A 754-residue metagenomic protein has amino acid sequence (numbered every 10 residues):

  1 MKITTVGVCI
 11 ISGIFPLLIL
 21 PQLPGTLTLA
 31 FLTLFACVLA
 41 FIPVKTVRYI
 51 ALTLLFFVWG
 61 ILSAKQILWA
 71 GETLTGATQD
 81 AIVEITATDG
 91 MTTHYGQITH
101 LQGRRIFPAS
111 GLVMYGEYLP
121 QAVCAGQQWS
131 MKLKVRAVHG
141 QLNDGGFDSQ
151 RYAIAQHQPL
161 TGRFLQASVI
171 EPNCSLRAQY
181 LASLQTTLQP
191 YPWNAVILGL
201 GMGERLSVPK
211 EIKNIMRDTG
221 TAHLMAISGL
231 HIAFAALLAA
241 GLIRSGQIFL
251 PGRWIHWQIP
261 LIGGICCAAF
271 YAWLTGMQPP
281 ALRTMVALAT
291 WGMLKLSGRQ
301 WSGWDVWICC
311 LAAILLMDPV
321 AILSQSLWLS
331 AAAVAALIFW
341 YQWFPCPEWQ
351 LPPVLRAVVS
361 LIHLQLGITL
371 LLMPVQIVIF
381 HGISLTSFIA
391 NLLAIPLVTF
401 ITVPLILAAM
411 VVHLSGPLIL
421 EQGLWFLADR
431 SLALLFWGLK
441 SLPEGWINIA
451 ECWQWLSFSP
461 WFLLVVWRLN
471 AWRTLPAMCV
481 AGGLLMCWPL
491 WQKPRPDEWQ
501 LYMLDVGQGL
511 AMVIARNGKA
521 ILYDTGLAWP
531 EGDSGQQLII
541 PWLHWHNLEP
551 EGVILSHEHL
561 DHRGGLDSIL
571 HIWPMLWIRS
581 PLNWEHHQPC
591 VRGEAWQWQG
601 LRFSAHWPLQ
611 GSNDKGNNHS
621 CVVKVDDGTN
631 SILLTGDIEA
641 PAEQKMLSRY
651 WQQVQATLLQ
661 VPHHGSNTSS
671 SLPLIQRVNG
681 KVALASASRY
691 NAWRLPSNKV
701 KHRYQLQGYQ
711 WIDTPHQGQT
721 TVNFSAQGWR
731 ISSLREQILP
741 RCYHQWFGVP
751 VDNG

Functional and structural regions predicted by a protein language model:
M1-A77, T161-F164, L176, R283-T284 (+4 more regions): N-terminal leader/targeting segments
M1-I19, L294, L407-Q422, F426-A433: Hydrophobic alpha-helical segments
T5, V47-I50, G162, I212-F388 (+4 more regions): Hydrophobic alpha-helical transmembrane segments in multi-pass membrane proteins
G13, V83, S326, L372 (+3 more regions): Residue-level signal for inorganic ion chemistry
P24-F35, L329-S330, N391-T399, E451-L456: Alpha-helical transmembrane segments of polytopic membrane proteins
L54-H223, D533, Q537-P541, W545-E549 (+7 more regions): Membrane-interface helix/helix-cap signal primarily in integral membrane proteins
Y118-K132, Y152, S168, C266 (+2 more regions): Non-globular, low-confidence helical/coil segments that flank catalytic cores
A155-A287, G292-M293, Q422, W596 (+4 more regions): Aromatic-rich juxtamembrane segments at the membrane interface
